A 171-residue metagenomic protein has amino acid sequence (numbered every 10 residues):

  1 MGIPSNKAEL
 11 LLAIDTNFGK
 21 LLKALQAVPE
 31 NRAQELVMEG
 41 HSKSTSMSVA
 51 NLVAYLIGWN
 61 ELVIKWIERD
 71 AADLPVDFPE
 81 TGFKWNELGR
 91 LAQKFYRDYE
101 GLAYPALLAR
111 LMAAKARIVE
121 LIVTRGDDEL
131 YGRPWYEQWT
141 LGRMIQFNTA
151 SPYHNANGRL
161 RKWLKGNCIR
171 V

Functional and structural regions predicted by a protein language model:
M1-A24: Extreme N-terminal tail/first-helix region
I3-K7, S42-T45, R97-G101, Q138-G142: A short, mixed-charge helix-start or loop-turn motif at secondary-structure junctions
K7, L11-I14, V49, Y104-L111 (+2 more regions): Hydrophobic packing residues in well-ordered alpha-helices of helical domains and bundles
K20, A24, R117, L121 (+2 more regions): Solvent-exposed, charged/polar functional surfaces in cytosolic regulatory/catalytic domains
Q26-L36, D128-E129: Short alpha-helical hairpin
V37-R90, T124, D128-V171: Short, contiguous alpha-helical
K84-E129: Acidic/histidine-rich alpha-helical segments that form the ligand environment of transition-metal centers
